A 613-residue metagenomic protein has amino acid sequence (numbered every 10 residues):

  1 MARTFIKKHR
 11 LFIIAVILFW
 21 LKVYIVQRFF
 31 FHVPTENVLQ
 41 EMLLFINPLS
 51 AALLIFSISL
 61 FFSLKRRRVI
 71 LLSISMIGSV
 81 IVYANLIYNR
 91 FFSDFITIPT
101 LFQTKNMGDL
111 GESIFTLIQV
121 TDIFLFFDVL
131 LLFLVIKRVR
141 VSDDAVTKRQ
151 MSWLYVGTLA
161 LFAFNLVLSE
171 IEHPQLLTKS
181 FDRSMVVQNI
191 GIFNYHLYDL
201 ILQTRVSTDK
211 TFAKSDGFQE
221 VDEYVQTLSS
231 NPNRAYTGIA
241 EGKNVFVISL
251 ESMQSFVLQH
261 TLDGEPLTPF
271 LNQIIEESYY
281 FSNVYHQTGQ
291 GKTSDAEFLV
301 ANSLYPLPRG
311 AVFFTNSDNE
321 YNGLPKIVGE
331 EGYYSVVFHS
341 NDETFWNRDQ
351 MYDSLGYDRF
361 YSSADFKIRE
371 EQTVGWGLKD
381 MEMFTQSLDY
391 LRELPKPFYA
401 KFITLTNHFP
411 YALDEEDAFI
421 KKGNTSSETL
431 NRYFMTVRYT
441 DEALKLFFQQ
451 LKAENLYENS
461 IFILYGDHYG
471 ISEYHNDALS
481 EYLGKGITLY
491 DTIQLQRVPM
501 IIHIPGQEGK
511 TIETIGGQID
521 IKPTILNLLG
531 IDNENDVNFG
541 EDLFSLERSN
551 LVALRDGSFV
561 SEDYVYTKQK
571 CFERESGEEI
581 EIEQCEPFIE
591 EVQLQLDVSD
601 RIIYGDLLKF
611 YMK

Functional and structural regions predicted by a protein language model:
M1, H9, N37, N47 (+18 more regions): Serine/threonine-rich low-complexity intrinsically disordered regions
A2-L200: Transmembrane and membrane-interface helices of multi-pass, inner-membrane envelope-modifying transferases
K8, L64, S113-L117, Q203 (+4 more regions): Membrane-interface junctions
F12, L21, V187-I190, D216 (+4 more regions): Alpha-helical protein-protein interaction elements
Y88-T100, I118-Q119, K210, K214-G217 (+6 more regions): A diffuse structural propensity rather than consistent per-protein peaks
S152, L159-L161, T178, I190-Y195 (+10 more regions): Generic intrinsically disordered, low-complexity segments enriched for polar/acidic and small residues
L166-G242: Membrane-interface segments at or immediately adjacent to transmembrane helices that form the boundary between
E223-K613: Solvent-exposed soluble domains appended to multi-pass membrane proteins
